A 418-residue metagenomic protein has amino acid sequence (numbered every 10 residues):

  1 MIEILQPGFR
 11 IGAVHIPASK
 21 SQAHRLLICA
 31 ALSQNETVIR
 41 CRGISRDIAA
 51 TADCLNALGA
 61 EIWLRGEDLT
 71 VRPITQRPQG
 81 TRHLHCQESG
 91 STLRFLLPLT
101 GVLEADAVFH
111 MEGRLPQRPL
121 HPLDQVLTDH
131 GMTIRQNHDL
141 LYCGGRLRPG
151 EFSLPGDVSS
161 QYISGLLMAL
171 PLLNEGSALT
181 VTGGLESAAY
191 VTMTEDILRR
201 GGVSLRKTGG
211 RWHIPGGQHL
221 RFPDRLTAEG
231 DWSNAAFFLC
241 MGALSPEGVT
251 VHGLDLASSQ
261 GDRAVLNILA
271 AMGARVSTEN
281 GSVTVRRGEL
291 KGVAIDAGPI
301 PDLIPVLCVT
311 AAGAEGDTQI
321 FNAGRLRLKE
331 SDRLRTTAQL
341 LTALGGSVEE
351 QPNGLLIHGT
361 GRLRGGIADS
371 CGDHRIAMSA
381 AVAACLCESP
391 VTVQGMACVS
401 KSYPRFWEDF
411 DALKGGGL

Functional and structural regions predicted by a protein language model:
M1-L418: Short, structured segments at the rim of ligand-binding sites
